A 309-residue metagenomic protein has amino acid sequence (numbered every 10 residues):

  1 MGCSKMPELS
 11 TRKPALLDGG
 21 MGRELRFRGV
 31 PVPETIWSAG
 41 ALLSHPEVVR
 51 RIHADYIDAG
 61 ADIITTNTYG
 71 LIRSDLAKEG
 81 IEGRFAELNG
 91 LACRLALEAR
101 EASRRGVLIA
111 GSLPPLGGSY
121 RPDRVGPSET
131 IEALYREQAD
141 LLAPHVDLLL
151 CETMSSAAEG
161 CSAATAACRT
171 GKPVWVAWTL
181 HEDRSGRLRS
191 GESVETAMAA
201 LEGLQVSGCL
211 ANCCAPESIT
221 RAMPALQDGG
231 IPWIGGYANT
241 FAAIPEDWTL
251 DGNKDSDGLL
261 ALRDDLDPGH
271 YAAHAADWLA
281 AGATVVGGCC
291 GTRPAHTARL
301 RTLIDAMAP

Functional and structural regions predicted by a protein language model:
M1-P309: Domain-level signal for soluble alpha/beta catalytic cores
